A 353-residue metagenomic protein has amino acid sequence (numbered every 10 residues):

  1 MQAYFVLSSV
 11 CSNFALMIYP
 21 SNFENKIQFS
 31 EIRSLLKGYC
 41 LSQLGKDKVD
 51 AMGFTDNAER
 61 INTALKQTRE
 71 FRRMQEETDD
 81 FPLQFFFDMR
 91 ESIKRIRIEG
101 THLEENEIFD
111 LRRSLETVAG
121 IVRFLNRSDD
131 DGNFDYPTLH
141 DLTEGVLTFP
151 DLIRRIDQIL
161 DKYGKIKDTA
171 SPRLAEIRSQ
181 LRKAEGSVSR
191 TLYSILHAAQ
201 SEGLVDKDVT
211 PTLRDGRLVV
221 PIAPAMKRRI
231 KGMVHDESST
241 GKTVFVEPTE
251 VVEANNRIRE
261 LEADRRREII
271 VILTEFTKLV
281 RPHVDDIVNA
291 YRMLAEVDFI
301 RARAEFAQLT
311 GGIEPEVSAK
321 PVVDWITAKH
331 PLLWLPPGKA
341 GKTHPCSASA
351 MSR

Functional and structural regions predicted by a protein language model:
Q2-Y4: Low-complexity, intrinsically disordered or signal/transmembrane-proximal segments
V6, V10-R173, I177, H283-D286 (+3 more regions): Conserved amphipathic alpha-helical "coupling/scaffold" segments that transmit conformational changes between domains
I32, K207, G216, V220-E237 (+1 more regions): Gly/Lys-enriched N-terminal cap/neck module of very large, oligomeric protein machines
R97-E104, N126-D131, Y193-V209, A302-I313 (+1 more regions): Active-site phosphate-binding and catalytic loops of NTP-dependent enzymes
T148-G164, E253-T274: Extended, charged coiled-coil "arm/hinge" scaffolds of SMC/Rad50-like chromosome-maintenance ATPases and other large
E176-M226: Extended, Lys/Arg-enriched charged tracts that mediate electrostatic binding to polyanionic substrates
V220-P221, N289-R353: Conserved NTPase motor "head" modules and their coupling/switch loops across ABC/AAA+ ATPases, GTPases, and GHKL ATPases
E262-E296: Non-transmembrane, heptad-repeat alpha-helical coiled-coil rod segments that act as dimerization/spacing scaffolds
